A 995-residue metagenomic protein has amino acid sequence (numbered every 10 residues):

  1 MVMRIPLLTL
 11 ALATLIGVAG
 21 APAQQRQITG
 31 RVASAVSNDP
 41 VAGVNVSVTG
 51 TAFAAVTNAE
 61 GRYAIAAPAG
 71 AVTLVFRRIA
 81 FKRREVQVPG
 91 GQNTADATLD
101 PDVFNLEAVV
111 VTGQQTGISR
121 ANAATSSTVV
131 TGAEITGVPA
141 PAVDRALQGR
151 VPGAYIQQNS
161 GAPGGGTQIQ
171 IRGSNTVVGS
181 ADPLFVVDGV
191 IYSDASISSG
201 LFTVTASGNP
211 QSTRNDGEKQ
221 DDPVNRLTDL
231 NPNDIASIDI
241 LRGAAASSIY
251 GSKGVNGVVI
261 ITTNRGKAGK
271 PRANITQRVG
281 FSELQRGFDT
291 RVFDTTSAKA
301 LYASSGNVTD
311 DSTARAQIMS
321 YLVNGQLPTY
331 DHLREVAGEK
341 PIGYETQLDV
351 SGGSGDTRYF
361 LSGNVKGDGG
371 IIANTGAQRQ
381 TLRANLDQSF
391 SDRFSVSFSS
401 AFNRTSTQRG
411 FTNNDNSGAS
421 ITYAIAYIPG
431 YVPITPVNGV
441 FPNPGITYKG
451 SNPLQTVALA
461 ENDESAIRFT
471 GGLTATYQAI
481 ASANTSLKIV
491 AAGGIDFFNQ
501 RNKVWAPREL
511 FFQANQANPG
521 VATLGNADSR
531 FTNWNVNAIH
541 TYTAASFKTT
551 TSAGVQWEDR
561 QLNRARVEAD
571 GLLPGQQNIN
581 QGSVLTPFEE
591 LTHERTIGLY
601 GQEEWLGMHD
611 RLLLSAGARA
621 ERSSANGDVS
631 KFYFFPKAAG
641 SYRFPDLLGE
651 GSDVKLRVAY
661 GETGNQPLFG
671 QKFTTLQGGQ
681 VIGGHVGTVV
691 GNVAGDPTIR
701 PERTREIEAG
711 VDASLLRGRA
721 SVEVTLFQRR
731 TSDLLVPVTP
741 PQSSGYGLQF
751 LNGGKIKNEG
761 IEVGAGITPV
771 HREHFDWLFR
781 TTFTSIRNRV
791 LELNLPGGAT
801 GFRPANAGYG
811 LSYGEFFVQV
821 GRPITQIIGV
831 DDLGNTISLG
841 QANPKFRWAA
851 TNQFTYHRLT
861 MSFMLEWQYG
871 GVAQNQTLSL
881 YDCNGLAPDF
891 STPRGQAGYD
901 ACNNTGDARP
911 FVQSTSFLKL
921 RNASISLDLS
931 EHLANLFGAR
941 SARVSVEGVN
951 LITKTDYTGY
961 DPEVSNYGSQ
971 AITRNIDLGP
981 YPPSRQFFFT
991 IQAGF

Functional and structural regions predicted by a protein language model:
V2-L7, V18-G369, A373-R383, V396-S397: Short, small/polar-rich motifs associated with maturation and membrane association, primarily at protein termini
E283-A314, N403-G445, V654-Q680, R719 (+2 more regions): A surface-exposed, glycine/aromatic-enriched loop/edge motif typical of exported proteins
A303-D310, A316-S320, G684-N692, R730-K755 (+8 more regions): Surface-exposed, extracytoplasmic segments of Gram-negative outer-membrane nutrient-acquisition systems
N324-N364, D368-T375, T381-S451, V457-R468 (+6 more regions): Flexible loop and strand-edge segments within Gram-negative outer membrane beta-barrel domains
E339-G355, G363-K366, P453-N502, T523-A544 (+13 more regions): Outer-membrane beta-barrel transmembrane strands
I371-R379, A401-N403, R409-F411, A466-R468 (+4 more regions): Small-side-chain secondary-structure face that scaffolds active or pore-lining regions
Q561-S583, L648-I707, R719-I756, N794 (+2 more regions): Solvent-exposed loop/turn elements at secondary-structure boundaries
P888-F890, R894-F995: Membrane-interface anchoring segments and C-terminal beta-barrel signals
